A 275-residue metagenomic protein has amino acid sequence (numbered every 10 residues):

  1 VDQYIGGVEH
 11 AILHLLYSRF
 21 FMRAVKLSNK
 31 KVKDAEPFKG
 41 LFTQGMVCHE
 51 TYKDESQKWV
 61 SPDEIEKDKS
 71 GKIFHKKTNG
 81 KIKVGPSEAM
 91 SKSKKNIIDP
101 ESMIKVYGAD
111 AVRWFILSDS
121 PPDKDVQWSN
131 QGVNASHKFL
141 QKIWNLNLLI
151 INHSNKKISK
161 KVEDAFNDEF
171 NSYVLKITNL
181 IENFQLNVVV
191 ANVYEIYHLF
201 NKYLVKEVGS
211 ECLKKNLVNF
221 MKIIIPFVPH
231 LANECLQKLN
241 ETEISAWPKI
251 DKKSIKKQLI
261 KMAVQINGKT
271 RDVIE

Functional and structural regions predicted by a protein language model:
V1-G7, T51-A109, D123-N134, K253-I255 (+1 more regions): Conserved phosphate-binding loops in nucleotide/dinucleotide-binding enzymes
G7-H14: Acyl activation and transfer enzymes in specialized metabolism, enriched for ANL adenylate-forming modules
H10, T43-K53, I225: Short, conserved secondary-structure transition motifs
L13, K95-N96, K215-N216: Short, glycine/acidic-rich beta->alpha junctions
L16, F20, K30-P37, S102-I274: Helix-rich, typically C-terminal accessory recognition domains appended to large enzymatic cores
P37, F42-T43: Residues that flank catalytic or metal-binding motifs in active/ligand-binding sites
